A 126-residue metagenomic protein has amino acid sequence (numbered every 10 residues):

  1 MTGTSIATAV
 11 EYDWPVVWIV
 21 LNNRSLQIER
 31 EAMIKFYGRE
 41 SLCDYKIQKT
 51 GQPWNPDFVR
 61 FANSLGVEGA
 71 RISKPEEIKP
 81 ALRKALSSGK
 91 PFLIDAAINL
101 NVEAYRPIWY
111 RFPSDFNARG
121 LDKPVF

Functional and structural regions predicted by a protein language model:
M1-F126: Thiamine diphosphate
